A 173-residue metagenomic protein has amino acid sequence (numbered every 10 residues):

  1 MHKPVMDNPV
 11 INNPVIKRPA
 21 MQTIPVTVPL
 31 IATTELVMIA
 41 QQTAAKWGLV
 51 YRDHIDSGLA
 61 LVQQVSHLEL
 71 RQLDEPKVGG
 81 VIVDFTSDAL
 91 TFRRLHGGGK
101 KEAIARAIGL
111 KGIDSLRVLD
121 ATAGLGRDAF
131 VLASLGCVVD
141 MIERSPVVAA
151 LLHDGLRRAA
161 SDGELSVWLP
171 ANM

Functional and structural regions predicted by a protein language model:
M21-L116, S134: S-adenosyl-L-methionine
S115-G124: Conserved class I S-adenosyl-L-methionine
L125-C137: Conserved SAM-binding loop of SAM-dependent methyltransferases across substrates and taxa, primarily the Class I
V138-E143: Conserved SAM-binding motif I beta-strand of class I
S145-M173: S-adenosyl-L-methionine
